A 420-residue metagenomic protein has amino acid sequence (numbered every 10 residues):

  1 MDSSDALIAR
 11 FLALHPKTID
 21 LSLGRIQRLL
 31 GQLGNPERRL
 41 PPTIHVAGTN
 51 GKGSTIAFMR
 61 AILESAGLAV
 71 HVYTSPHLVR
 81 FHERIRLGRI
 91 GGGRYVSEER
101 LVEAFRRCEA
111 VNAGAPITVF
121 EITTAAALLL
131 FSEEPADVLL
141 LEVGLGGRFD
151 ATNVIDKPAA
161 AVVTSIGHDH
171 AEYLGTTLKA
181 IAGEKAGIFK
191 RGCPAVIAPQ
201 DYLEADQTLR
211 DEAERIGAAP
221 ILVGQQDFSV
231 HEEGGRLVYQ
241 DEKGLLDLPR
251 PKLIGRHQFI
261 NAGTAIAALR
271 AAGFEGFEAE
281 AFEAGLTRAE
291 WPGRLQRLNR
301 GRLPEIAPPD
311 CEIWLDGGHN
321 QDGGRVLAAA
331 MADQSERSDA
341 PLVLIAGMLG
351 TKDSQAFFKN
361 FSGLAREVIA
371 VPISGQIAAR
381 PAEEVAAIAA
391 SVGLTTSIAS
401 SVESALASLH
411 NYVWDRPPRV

Functional and structural regions predicted by a protein language model:
M1-I19: Charged, amphipathic alpha-helical linker segments immediately N-terminal to NTP-binding catalytic cores
K17-I19, L23, Q27-P41, E64-D156 (+3 more regions): ATP-dependent carboxylate-amine ligase catalytic core
L40-P42, V138-L141, F149-V162, I166-H170 (+2 more regions): Nucleotide phosphate-binding/pyrophosphate-handling subdomain across enzymes that bind or process nucleotide phosphates
I44-V46: Hydrophobic anchor at the beta1->P-loop junction of P-loop NTPases
S54-F58: Hydrophobic positions on the alpha1 helix immediately C-terminal to the Walker A/P-loop
Y73-P76, I197-Q200, E212-E232, R250-R256 (+6 more regions): Beta-strand->loop->alpha-helix junctions that form or flank phosphate-binding loops in nucleotide-handling enzymes
A115, P135-V143, P158-P249, A262-E283: Acidic, Mg2+-coordinating active-site environments of NTP-dependent enzymes
Q200-I221, E233-G234, P309-L315, F358-P418: C-terminal helical cap/extension that packs against the catalytic core of soluble nucleotide-cofactor enzymes
